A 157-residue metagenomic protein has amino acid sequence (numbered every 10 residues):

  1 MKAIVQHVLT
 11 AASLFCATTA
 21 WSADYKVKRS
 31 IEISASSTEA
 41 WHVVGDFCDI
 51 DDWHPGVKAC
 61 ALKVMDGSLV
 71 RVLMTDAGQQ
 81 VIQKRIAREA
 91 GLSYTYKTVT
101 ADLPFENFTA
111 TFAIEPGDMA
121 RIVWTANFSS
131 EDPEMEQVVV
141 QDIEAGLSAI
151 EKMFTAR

Functional and structural regions predicted by a protein language model:
M1-L9: Bacterial N-terminal signal peptides that target proteins for export
T18-M65: Hydrophobic ligand-binding cavity/cleft-lining segments
K26-K28, G78-Q83, F105-A110: Short, surface-exposed coil-to-beta transition loops
S34-S37, I86-G91, A113-R121, R157: A short, structured loop/turn motif at beta-sheet edges
E39-V43, I50, R85, Y96 (+2 more regions): Hydrophobic pocket/interface hotspot
G45-D52, A90, S148-T155: Sec-exported extracytoplasmic/periplasmic mature domains
L69-D76, T95-A101: Short beta-strand segments that buttress and anchor functional surface loops
T98-K152, A156: Beta-strand/loop substructures that line and gate deep hydrophobic ligand-binding cavities in soluble
